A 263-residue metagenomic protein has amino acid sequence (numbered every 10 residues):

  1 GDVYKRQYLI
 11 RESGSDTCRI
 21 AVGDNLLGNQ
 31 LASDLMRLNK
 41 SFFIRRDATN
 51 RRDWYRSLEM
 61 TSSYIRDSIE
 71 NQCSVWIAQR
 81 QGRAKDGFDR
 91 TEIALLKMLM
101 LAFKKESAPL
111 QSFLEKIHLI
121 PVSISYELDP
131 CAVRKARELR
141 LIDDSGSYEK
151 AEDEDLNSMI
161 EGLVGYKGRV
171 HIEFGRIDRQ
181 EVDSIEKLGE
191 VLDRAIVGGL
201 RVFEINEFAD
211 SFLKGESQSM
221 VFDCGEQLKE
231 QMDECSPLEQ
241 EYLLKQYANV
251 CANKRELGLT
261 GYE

Functional and structural regions predicted by a protein language model:
V3-Y4: Short, small-residue-biased leader/transition segments that mark boundaries at the very start of proteins
Q7, E12-M60: Membrane-interfacial amphipathic helices and adjacent loop/beta segments that form the lipid-substrate binding surface
W54-E263: Non-catalytic C-terminal accessory region of glycerolipid acyltransferases and related lyso-lipid remodeling enzymes
